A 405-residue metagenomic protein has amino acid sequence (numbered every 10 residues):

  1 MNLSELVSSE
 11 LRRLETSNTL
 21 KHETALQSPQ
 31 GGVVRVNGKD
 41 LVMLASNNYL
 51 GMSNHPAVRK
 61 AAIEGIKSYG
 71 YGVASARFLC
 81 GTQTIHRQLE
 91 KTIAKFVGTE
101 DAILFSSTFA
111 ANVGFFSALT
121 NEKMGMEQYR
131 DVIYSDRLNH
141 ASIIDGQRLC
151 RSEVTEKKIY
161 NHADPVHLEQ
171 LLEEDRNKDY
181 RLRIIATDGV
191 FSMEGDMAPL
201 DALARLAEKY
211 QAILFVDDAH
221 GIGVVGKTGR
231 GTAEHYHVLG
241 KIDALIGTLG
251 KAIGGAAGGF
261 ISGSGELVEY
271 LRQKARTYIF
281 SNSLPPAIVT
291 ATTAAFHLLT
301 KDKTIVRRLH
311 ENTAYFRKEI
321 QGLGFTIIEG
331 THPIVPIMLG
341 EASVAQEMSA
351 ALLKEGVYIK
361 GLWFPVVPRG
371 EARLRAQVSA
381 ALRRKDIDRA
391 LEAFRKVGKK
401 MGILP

Functional and structural regions predicted by a protein language model:
L3, V7-S9, R13-Y71, A212: N-terminal "arm"/small-domain region of PLP-dependent enzymes with the aminotransferase-like
P56, K60-E64, S68, K91 (+3 more regions): PLP-dependent enzyme catalytic core of the Aspartate aminotransferase-like
K60, E64-S107: Conserved N-terminal alpha-helix of the aminotransferase class I/II PLP-enzyme fold
A118-A141: Conserved PLP-anchoring active-site segment centered on the Schiff-base-forming lysine
E127, K158-L168, K178, L182-G189 (+5 more regions): Pyridoxal 5′-phosphate
T155-V216: Active-site phosphate-binding strand-loop segment of PLP-dependent enzymes
Y210-I213, H220, V225-T331: Active-site C-terminal subdomain of aminotransferase-like
R307-F316, Q321-G356, V366, G370-E371 (+1 more regions): Conserved PLP-binding catalytic core of the aspartate aminotransferase-like
